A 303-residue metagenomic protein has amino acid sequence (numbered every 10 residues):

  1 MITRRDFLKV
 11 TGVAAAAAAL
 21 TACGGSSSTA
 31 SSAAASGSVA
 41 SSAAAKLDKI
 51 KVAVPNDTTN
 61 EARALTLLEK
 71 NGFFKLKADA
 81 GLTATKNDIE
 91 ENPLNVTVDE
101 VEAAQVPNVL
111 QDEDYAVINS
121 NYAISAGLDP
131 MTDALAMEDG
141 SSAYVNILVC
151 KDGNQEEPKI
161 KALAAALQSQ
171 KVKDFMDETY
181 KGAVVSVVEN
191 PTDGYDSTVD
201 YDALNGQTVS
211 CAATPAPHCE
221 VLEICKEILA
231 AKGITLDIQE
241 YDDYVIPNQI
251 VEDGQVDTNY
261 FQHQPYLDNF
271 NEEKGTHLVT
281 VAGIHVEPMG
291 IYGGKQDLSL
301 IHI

Functional and structural regions predicted by a protein language model:
M1-A15: N-terminal secretory signal peptides and thylakoid transit peptides that target proteins across membranes
A19-A22: C-terminal motif of bacterial Sec signal peptides marking the signal peptidase cleavage site
A34, A40, D112, S125-M137 (+1 more regions): Ligand-binding "clamshell"
A40, Y144-A162, P288-S299: A bilobed periplasmic-binding-protein/Venus flytrap-type ligand-binding module shared by bacterial periplasmic
D48-A53, L204-A216, I234-E240: Short, well-ordered beta-strand elements
A62-L65, E69, K159, L167-V188: Periplasmic-binding protein-like
A80-N108, I238-Q249: Short helix-initiation/N-cap motifs at beta->coil->alpha
I301-I303: Conserved small/polar residues in nucleotide/adenosyl-binding loops
